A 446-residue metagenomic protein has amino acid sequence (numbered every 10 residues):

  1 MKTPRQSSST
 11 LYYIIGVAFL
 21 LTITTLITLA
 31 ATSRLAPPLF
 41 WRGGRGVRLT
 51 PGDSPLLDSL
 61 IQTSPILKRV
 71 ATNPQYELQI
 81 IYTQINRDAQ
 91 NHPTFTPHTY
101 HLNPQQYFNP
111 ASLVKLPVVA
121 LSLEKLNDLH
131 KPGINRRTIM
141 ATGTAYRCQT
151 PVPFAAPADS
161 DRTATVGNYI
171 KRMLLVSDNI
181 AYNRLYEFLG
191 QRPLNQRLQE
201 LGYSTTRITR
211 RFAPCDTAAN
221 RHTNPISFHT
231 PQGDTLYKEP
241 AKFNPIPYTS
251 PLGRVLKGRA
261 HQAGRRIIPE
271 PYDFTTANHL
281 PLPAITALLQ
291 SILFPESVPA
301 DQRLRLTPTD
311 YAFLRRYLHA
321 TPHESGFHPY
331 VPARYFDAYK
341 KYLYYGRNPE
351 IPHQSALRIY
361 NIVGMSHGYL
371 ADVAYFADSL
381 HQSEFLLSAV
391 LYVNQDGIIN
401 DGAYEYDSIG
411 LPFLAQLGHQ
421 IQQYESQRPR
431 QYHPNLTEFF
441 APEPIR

Functional and structural regions predicted by a protein language model:
M1-S7: N-terminal secretory signal peptides that target proteins for export/translocation
S7-G16, T25-I66, T72, G264-R446: Structured C-terminal helix/loop/strand segments within mature extracytoplasmic catalytic/sensor domains
F19-L20: Hydrophobic helical h-region of N-terminal Sec-dependent signal peptides in bacterial secretory/periplasmic proteins
F40-T223: Active-site-adjacent loops and short helices of periplasmic peptidoglycan-processing enzymes
E77, T165, V176-R303: Mid-domain, small-residue-enriched loop/turn segments at the edges of structured enzyme/sensor domains
I80-Y82, M140-T142, L198, I208 (+5 more regions): Generic structural hydrophobic/aromatic packing signal, biased to beta-strands
T94-T99, R136-A141, E239-I246, D337-N348: Short low-complexity stretches enriched in small and charged residues
Q149-P157, E200-T205, D216, N224-G233 (+3 more regions): Short, charged low-complexity intrinsically disordered segments located at boundaries of structured domains
